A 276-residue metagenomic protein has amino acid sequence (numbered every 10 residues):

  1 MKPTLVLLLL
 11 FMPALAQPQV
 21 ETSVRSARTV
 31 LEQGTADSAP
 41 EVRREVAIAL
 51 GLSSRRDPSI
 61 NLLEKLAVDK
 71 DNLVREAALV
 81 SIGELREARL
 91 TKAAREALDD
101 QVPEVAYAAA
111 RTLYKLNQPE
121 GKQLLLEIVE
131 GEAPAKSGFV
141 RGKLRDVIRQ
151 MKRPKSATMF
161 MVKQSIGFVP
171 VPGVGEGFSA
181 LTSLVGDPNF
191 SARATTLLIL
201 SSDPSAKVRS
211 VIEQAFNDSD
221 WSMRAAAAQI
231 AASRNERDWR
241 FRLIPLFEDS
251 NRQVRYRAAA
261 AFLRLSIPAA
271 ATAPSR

Functional and structural regions predicted by a protein language model:
L9-A16: Hydrophobic h-region of N-terminal signal peptides that target proteins for export in Gram-negative bacteria
E21-G34, R55-V68, E87-D99, Q118-E130 (+4 more regions): Amphipathic alpha-helical scaffolding segments comprising HEAT/armadillo-like alpha-solenoid repeats
D37-V80: N-terminal, post-signal-peptide region of Sec/Tat-exported proteins
S38-A39, K70-D71, Q101-V102, E132-A133 (+4 more regions): Short inter-helical turns and helix N-cap capping residues of alpha-solenoid HEAT/ARM repeat scaffolds
R43, R75, A106, S137-G138 (+3 more regions): Residue-level detector of extended alpha-helical repeat arrays and alpha-solenoid scaffolds
A49, S81-E84, T112-K115, I199-S202 (+4 more regions): Core register positions within helices of long alpha-helical scaffolds
P134-L184: Acidic, serine/threonine- and proline-enriched intrinsically disordered linkers and terminal tails in large eukaryotic
